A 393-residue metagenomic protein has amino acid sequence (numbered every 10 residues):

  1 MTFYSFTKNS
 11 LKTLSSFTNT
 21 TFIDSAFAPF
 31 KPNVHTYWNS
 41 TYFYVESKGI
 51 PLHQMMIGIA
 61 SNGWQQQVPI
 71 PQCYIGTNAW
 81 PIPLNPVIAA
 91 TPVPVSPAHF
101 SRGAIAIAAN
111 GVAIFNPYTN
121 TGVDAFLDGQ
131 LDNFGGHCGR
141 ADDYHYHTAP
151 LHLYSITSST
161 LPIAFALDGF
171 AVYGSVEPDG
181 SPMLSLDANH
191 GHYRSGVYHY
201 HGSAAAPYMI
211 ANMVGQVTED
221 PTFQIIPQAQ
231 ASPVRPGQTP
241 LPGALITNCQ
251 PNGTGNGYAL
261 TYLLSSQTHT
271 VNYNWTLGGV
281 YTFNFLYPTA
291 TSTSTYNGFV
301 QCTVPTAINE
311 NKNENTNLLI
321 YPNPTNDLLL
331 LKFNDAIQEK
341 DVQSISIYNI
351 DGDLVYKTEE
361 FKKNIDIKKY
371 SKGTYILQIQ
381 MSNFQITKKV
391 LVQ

Functional and structural regions predicted by a protein language model:
M1-D124: Solvent-exposed N-terminal domain segments of exported/luminal and surface proteins
A108, A166, N349: Short, acidic, Ser/Thr-enriched surface-loop or helix-capping motifs
C138-Q267, V280: Domain-length functional cores that host ligand/cofactor binding and catalytic or interaction surfaces in mature
Y144, G169, Y198, H269 (+3 more regions): Short beta-strand segments
S265-T293: Non-globular disordered terminal and juxtamembrane segments underlying protein topogenesis/assembly
S294-V304, Q385-V392: Edge beta-strands of extracellular beta-sandwich domains
E310-Q393: C-terminal outer-membrane/trafficking sorting elements
